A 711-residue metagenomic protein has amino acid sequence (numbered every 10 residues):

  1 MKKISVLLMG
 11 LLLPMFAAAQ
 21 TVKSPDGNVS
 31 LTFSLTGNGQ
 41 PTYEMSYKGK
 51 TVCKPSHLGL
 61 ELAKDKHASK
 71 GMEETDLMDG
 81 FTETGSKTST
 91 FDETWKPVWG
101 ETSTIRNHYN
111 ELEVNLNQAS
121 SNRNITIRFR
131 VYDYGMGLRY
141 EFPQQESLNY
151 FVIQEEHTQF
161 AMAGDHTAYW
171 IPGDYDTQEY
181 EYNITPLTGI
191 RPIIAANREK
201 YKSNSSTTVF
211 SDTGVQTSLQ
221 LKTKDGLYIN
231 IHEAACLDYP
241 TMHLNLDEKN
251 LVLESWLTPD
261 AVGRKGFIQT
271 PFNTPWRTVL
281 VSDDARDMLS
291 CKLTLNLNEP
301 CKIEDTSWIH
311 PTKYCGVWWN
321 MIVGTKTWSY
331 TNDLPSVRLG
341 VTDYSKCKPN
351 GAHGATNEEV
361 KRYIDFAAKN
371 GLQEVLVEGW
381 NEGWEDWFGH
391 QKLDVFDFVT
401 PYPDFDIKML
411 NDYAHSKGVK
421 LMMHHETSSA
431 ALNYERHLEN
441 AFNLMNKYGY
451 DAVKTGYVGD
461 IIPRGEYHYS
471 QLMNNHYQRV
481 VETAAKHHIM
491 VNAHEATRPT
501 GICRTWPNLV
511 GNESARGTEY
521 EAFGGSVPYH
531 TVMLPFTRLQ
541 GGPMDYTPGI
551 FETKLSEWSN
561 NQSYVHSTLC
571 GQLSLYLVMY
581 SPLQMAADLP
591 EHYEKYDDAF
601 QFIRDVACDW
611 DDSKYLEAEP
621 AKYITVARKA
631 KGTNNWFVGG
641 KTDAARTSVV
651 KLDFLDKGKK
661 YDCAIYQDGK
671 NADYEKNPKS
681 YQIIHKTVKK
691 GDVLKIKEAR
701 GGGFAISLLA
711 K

Functional and structural regions predicted by a protein language model:
M1-T21: Bacterial Sec-dependent N-terminal signal peptides
T21-E304: N-terminal accessory beta-strand-rich subdomains and adjacent acidic, glycine-rich linkers that precede catalytic cores
V98-R106, F602-V626: Edge strands and adjacent loops of beta-rich recognition modules
Q269-R362, N370, E374: An acidic-aromatic substrate-binding cleft motif
E378-T568: Aromatic- and carboxylate-enriched substrate-binding clefts and catalytic-loop regions of carbohydrate-active enzymes
C570-E617: Catalytic cores of secreted or luminal carbohydrate-active enzymes
P620-D662, F704-A705: Carbohydrate-binding surface patches
H685-K711: C-terminal beta-strand-rich structural cap/linker in extracellular carbohydrate-active enzymes
